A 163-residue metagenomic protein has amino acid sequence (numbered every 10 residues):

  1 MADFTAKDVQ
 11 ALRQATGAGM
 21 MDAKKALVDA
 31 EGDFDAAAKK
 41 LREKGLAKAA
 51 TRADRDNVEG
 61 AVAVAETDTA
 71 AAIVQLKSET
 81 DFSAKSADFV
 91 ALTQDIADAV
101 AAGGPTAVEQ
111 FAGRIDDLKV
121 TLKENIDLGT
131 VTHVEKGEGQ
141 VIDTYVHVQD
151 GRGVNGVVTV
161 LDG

Functional and structural regions predicted by a protein language model:
A2-G163: N-terminal assembly/interaction segments in proteins that build large macromolecular machines
